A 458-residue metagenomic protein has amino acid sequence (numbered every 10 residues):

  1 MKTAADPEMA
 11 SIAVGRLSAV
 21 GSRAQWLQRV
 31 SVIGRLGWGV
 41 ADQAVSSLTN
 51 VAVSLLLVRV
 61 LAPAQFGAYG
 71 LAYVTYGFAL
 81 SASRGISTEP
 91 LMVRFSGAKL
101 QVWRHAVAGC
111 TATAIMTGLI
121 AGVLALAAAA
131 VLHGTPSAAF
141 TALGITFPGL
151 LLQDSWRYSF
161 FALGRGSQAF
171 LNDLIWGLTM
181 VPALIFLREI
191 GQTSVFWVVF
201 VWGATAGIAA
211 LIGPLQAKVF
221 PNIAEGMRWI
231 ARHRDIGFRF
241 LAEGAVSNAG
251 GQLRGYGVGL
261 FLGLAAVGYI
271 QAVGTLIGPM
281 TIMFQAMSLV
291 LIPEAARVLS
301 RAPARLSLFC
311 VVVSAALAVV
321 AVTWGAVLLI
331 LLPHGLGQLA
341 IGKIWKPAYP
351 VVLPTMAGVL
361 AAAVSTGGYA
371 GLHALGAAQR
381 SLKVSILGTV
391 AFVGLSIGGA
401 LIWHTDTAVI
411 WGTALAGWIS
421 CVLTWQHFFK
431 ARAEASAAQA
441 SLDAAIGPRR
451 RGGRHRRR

Functional and structural regions predicted by a protein language model:
D6-L17, L27-G85, F238-A265, G358 (+5 more regions): Signature of the first transmembrane helix
R16-V32, T141, S167-N172, G191-W202 (+4 more regions): Interhelical loop/hinge segments that connect adjacent transmembrane helices in multipass membrane
G34-N50, A72, Y76-A129, G134 (+2 more regions): Membrane-water interface segments that mark the loop-to-transmembrane alpha-helix transition
G34-V51, Q153, I175-M180, V198-A217 (+4 more regions): Transmembrane helical elements of multi-pass membrane transporters/channels
N50, S83-L100, V273, I277-R301 (+1 more regions): Helix-loop junctions and terminal segments of transmembrane helices in multi-pass membrane transport/translocation
R94, G149-L171, A357-I386: Membrane-interface junctions at transmembrane-helix termini in multi-pass inner-membrane proteins
A128-L143, L328-L360: Interfacial segments at transmembrane-helix termini and the short loops linking adjacent helices
S137-G144, F170-V219, G388-A391, T405-K430: Hydrophobic alpha-helical transmembrane segments
